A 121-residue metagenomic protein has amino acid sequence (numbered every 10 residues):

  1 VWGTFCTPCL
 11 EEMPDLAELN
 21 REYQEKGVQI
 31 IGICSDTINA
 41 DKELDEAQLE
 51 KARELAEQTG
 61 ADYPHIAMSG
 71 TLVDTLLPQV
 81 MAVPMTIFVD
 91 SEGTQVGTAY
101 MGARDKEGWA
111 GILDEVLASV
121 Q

Functional and structural regions predicted by a protein language model:
V1-E18: Conserved redox-active cysteine motifs that mediate thiol-disulfide chemistry, especially di-cysteine Cys-X(1-2)-Cys
V1-F5, T37, A82: Short pre-active-site segment immediately N-terminal to redox-active cysteine/selenocysteine motifs in thiol-based
C9, I38-K42, V73-L77, V96-T98: Extracytoplasmic/secreted cell-surface and envelope-processing proteins
E11, E18-E25, E57-P64, S91-T94 (+1 more regions): Sec-exported extracytoplasmic/periplasmic mature domains
M13-N20, G32, L49-A56, W109-D114: Extracytoplasmic/secreted envelope proteins and their assembly/folding machinery, especially bacterial periplasmic
N20, G27-L49, G60-G70: Thiol-based oxidoreductase modules, predominantly thioredoxin-like and allied folds used for disulfide exchange
E46-V89: Short, internal strand/loop/helix patches that form the active-site neighborhood or redox-interaction surface
M85-Q121: Thiol-/selenol-based redox modules, centered on thioredoxin-like and closely related oxidoreductase domains
